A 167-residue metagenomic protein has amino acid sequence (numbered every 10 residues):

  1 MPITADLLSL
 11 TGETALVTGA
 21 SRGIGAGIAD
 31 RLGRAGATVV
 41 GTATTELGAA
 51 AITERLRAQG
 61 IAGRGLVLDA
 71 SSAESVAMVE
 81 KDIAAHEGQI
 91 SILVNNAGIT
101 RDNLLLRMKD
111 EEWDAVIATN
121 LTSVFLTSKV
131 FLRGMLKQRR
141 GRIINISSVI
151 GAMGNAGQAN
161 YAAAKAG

Functional and structural regions predicted by a protein language model:
T14, S21-R22: Conserved glycine-rich cofactor-binding loop
A37-A51: Conserved glycine-rich Rossmann-like NAD(P)H-binding loop of the short-chain dehydrogenase/reductase
V67-M78, D110: The beta1-alpha1 cofactor-binding region of Rossmann-like NAD(H)/NADP(H)-dependent oxidoreductases
L104-L105, E112-I117, I143: Substrate-binding pocket helix/loop in short-chain dehydrogenase/reductase
L106, M153-A159: Active-site loop immediately N-terminal to the catalytic Tyr-X3-Lys motif of short-chain dehydrogenase/reductase
S128, A164: Active-site helix of classical SDR
S148: Residue(s) in the substrate-gating loop at a strand-loop-helix junction that position the organic substrate next
